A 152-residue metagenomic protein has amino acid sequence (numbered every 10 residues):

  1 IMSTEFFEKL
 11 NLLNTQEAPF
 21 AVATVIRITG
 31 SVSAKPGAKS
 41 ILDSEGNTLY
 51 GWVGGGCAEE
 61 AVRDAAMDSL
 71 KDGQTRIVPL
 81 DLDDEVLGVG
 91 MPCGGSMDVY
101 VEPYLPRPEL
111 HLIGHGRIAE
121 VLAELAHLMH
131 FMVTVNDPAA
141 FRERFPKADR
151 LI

Functional and structural regions predicted by a protein language model:
M2-I152: Segments forming oxygen-rich coordination pockets for charged ligands
